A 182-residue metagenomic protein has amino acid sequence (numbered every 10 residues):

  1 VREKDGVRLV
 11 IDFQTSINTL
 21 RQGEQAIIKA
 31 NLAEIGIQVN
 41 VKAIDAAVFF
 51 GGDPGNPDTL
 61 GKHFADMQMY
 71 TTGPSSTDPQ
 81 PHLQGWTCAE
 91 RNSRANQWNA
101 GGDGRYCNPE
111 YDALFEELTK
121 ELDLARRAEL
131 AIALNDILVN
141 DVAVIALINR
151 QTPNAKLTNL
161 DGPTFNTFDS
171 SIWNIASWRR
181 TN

Functional and structural regions predicted by a protein language model:
V1-I35, R105-A113, R126, A133 (+1 more regions): Append "and occasionally in soluble cytosolic enzymes with long acidic Gly/Pro-rich linkers
V1-V7, G55-H63, Q84-E116, K120 (+2 more regions): Short, solvent-exposed loop/beta-turn-alpha elements that line the ligand-binding surface or hinge of extracytoplasmic
F13, A33-R94: Periplasmic binding protein-like
I17-R21, A46-F49, T72-T77, D136-L138 (+1 more regions): Solvent-exposed loop/turn segments at secondary-structure junctions within structured extracellular/periplasmic domains
K29-I37, P54-T59, G73, C88 (+2 more regions): Sec-exported extracytoplasmic/periplasmic mature domains
V39-A43, R126, L130, N149: Surface-exposed patches in mature extracellular/periplasmic domains of secreted proteins
